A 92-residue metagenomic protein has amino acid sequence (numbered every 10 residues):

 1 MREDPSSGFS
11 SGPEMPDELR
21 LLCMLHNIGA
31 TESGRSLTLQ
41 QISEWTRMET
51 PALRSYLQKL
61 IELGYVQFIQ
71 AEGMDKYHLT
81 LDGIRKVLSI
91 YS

Functional and structural regions predicted by a protein language model:
M1-S6, E32, T46, S92: Long, compositionally biased intrinsically disordered regions
R2-L25: Short alpha-helical segments that sit at the start of domains
E14-D17, T38, A71-S92: Short, cationic-aromatic polyanion-contact patches
C23-A30, Y91: Short, locally clustered residues in the helix-turn-helix/winged-helix DNA-binding domain
T31-W45: Short acidic, hydrophobic short linear motifs in intrinsically disordered regions
R47-E62: Short amphipathic alpha-helical interaction segments
I61-A71: A short, conserved structural fragment
